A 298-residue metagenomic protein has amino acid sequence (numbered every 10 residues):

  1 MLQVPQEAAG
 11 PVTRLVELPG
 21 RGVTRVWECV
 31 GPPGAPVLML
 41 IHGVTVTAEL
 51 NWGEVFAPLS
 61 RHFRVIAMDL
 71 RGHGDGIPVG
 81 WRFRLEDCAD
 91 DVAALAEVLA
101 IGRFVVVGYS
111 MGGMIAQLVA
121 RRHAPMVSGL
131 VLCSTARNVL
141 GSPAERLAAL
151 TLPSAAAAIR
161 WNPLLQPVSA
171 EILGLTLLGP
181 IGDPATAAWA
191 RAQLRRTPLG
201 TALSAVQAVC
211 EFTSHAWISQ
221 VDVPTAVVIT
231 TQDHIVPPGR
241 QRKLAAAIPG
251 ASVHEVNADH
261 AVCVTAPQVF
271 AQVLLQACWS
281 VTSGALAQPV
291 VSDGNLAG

Functional and structural regions predicted by a protein language model:
P19-D75: Conserved HGGG/HGGXW glycine-rich cap/lid loop of the alpha/beta-hydrolase fold
G53, A57-S60, I66-V107: Active-site loop/oxyanion-hole signature of alpha/beta-hydrolase fold enzymes
G108, G112, A116: Gly/Ala-rich beta-loop-alpha elbow adjacent to hydrolase catalytic centers
R121, S128-R160: Flexible "cap/lid" loop of the alpha/beta hydrolase fold
S142-R146, N162-S219: Conserved alpha/beta-hydrolase catalytic His-Asp/Glu region
S214, V223, P237-A245: Short alpha-helix in the alpha/beta-hydrolase fold that links the catalytic acid
V221, V227-I229, D233: Short beta-strand/loop motif that positions the catalytic acidic residue of the alpha/beta-hydrolase fold
A251-G298: Catalytic active-site module of serine/aspartate enzymes centered on a nucleophile-bearing elbow/loop
